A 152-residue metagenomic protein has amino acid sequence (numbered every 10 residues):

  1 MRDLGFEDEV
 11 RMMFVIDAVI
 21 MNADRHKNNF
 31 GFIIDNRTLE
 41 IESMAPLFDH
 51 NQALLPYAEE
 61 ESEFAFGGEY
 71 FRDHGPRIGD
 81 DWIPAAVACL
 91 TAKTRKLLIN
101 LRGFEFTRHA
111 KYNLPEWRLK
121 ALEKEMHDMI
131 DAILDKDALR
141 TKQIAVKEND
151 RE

Functional and structural regions predicted by a protein language model:
M1-N22, H26-K27, G31-E152: Anionic ligand-binding catalytic core segments
